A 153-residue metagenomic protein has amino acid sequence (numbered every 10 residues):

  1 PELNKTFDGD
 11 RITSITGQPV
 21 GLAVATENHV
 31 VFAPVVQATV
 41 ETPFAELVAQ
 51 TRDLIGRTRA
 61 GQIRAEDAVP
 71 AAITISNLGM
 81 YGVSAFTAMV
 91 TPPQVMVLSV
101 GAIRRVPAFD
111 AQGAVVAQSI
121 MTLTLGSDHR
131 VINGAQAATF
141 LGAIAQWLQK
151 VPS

Functional and structural regions predicted by a protein language model:
P1-S153: C-terminal catalytic/motor cores of large multi-domain enzyme assemblies
